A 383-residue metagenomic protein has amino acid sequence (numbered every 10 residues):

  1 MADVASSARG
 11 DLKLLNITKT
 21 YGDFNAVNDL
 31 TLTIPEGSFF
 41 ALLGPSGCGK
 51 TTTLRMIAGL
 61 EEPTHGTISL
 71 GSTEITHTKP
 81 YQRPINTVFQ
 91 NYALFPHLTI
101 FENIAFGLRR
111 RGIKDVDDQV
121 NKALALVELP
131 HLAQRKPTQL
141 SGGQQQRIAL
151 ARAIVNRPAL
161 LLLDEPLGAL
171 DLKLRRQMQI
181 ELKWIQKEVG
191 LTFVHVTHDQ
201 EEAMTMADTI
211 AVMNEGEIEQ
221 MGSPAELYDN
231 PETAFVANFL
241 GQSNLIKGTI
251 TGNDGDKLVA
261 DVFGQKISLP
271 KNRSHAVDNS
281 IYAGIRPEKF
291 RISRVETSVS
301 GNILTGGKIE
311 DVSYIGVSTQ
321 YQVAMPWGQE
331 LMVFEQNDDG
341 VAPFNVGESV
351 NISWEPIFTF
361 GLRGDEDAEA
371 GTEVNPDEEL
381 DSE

Functional and structural regions predicted by a protein language model:
K13, T33, S69, N351-S353: ABC ATPase nucleotide-binding domain
L43-P45: The feature captures the beta-strand-to-loop junction immediately N-terminal to the Walker
A58: Helix-to-loop junction immediately C-terminal to a conserved catalytic motif
T64-T67, E215, K247: Conserved coupling/switch loops of ABC nucleotide-binding domains, chiefly the family-specific signature
G66-E74: Conserved ABC transporter NBD signature motif
P80-N86, Q90, L94-N238: ABC ATPase nucleotide-binding domains
S243, N253-E383: Non-catalytic connector elements of ABC transporters
